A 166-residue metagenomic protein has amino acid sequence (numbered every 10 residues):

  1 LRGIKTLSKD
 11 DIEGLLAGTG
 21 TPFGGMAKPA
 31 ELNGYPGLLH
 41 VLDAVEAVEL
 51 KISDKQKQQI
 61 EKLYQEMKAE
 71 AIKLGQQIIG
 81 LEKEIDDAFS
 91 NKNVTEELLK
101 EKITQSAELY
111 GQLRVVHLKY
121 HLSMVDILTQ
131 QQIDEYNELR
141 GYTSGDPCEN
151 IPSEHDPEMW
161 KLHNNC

Functional and structural regions predicted by a protein language model:
L1-C166: Charge-rich (acidic/polar
